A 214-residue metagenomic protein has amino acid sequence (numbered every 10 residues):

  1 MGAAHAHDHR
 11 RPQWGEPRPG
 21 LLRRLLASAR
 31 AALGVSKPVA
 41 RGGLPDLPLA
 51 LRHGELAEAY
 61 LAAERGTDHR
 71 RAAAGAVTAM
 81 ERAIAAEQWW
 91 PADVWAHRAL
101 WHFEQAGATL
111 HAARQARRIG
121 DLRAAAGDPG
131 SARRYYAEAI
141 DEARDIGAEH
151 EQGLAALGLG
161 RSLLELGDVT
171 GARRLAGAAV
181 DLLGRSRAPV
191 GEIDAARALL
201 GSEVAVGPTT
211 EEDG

Functional and structural regions predicted by a protein language model:
A57-A59, A79, A92, A96-A99 (+4 more regions): Tetratricopeptide repeat
E64-D68, E104-A108, R144-H150, L183-V190: Short coil/turn linkers that connect adjacent helices within long alpha-helical scaffolds, especially alpha-solenoid
R71, P91, H111, S131 (+3 more regions): Structural signature of alpha-solenoid helical repeat junctions
R71, T78, R98, H111 (+4 more regions): "A position-specific structural signal for the A-helix of alpha-solenoid helical repeats
A74, V94, R114, R134 (+3 more regions): Residue register of alpha-helical TPR repeats
